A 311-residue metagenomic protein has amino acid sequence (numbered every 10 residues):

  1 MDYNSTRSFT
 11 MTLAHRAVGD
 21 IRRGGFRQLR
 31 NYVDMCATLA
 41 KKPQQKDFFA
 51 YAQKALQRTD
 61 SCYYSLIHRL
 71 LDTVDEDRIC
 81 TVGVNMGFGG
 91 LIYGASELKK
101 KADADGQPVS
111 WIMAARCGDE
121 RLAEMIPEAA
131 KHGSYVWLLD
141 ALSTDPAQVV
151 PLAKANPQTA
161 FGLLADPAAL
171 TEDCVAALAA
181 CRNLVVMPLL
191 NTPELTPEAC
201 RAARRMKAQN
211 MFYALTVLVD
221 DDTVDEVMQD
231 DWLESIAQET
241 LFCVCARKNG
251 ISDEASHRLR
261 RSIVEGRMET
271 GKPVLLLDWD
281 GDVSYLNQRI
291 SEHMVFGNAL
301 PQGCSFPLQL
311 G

Functional and structural regions predicted by a protein language model:
M1-Q57, R258-G311: Accessory C-terminal segments flanking Radical SAM cores
L39-A114: N-terminal [4Fe-4S]-dependent radical SAM core
W111-E120, A129-D145, N156-T171, A177-E198 (+3 more regions): Core AdoMet radical
E124-H132, P151-L152, A177, R205 (+2 more regions): A generic secondary-structure signal
V149-D166, I263-L275: Alpha-helix-loop-beta-strand connector modules within alpha/beta enzyme cores
V175-A176, C200-A203, T223-E239, E254-S262 (+1 more regions): Catalytic cores of alpha/beta
R205-Q209, S235-L241, G266-P273: A structural motif corresponding to the C-terminal end of an alpha-helix and its immediate exit/capping segment
L218, W232-I236, T240-K248, L300-Q302 (+1 more regions): Class I S-adenosyl-L-methionine
